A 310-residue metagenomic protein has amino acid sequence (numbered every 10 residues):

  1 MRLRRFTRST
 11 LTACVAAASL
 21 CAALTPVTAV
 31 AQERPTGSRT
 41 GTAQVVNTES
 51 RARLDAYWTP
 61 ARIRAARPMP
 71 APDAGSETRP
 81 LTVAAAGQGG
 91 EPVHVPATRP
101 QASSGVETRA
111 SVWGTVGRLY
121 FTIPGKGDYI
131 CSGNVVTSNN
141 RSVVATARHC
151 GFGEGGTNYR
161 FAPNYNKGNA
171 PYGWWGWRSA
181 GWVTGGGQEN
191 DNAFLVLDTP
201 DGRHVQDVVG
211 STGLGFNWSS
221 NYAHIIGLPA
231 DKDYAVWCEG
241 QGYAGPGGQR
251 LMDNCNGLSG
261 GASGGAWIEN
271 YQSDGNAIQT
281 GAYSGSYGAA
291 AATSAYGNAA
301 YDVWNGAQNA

Functional and structural regions predicted by a protein language model:
M1-E33: Secretory targeting and sorting signals
V27-T137: Protease-domain processing segments flanking chymotrypsin-fold serine proteases, especially trypsin-like
R99-D128, V136-T137, N158-G202: Conserved catalytic-core segment of clan PA serine endopeptidases
E107-P163, G242-G248, C255-N256, N276 (+3 more regions): Catalytic histidine site
H149-F152, Y165-N169, T199-G202, A230-D231 (+2 more regions): Acidic glycine-/aspartate-rich tracts in secreted/extracellular proteins
Q188-G261: Chymotrypsin/trypsin-fold serine protease catalytic domain
G257-A282: Catalytic nucleophile loop of clan PA
T280, S286-A310: C-terminal cap/linker of serine protease catalytic domains
